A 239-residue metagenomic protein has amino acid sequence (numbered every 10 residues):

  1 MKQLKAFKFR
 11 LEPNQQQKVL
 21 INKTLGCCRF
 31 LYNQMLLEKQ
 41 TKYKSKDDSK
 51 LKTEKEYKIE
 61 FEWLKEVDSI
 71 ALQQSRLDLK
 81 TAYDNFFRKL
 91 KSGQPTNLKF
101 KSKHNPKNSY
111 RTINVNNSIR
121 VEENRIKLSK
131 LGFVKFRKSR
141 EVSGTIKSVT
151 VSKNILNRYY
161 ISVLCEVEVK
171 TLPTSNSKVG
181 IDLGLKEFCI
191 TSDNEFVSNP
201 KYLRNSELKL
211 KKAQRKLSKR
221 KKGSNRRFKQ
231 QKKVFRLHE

Functional and structural regions predicted by a protein language model:
M1-E239: Nucleic-acid substrate recognition interfaces
